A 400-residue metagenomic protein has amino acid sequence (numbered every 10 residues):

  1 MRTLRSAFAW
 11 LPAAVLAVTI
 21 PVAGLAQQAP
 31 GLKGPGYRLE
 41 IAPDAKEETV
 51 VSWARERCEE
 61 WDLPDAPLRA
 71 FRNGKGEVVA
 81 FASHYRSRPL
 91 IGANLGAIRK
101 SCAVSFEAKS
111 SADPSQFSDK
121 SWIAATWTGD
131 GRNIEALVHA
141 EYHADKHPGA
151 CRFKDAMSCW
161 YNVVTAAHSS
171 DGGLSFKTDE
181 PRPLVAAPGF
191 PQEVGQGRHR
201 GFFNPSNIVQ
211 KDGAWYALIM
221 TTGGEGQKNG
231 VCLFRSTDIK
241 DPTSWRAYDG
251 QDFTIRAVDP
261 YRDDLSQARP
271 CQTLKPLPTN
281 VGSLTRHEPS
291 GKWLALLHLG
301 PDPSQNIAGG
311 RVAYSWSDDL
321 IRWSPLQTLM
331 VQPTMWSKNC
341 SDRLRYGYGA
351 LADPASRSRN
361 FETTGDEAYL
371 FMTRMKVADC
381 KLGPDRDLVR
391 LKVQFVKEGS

Functional and structural regions predicted by a protein language model:
M1-A7: N-terminal secretory signal peptides that target proteins for export/translocation
A9-A23: Bacterial N-terminal signal peptides
Q27-D119, W127-G195, K211-L277, R286-C340 (+1 more regions): Beta-rich carbohydrate-recognition and catalytic domains
P67-A70, I123-A125, P205-N207, V281-S283 (+1 more regions): Conserved beta-strand position repeated once per blade in WD40 beta-propeller domains
P191-F203, Y346: Active-site cleft segment of glycoside hydrolase catalytic domains centered on the general acid/base Glu
R200-G213: Charged mid-protein connector segments
R345-R359: A short, acidic, amphipathic alpha-helical segment used as a generic capping/interface helix at domain edges
